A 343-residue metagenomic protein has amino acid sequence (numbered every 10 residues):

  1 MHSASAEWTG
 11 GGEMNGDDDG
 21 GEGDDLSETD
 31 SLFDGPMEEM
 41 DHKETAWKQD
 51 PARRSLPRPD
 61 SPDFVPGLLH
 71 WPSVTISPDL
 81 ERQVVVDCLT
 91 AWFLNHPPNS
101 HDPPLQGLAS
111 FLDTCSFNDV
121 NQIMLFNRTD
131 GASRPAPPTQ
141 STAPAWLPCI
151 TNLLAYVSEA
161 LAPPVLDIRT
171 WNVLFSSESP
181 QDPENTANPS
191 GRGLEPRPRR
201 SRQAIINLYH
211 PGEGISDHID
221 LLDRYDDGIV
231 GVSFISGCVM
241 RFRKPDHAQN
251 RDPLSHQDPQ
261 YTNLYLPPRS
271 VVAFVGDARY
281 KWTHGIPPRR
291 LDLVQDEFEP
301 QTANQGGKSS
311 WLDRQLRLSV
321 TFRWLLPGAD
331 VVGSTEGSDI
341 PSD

Functional and structural regions predicted by a protein language model:
H2-D343: Non-heme Fe(II) oxygenase metal-center motifs and adjacent flexible, charged/small-residue loops
